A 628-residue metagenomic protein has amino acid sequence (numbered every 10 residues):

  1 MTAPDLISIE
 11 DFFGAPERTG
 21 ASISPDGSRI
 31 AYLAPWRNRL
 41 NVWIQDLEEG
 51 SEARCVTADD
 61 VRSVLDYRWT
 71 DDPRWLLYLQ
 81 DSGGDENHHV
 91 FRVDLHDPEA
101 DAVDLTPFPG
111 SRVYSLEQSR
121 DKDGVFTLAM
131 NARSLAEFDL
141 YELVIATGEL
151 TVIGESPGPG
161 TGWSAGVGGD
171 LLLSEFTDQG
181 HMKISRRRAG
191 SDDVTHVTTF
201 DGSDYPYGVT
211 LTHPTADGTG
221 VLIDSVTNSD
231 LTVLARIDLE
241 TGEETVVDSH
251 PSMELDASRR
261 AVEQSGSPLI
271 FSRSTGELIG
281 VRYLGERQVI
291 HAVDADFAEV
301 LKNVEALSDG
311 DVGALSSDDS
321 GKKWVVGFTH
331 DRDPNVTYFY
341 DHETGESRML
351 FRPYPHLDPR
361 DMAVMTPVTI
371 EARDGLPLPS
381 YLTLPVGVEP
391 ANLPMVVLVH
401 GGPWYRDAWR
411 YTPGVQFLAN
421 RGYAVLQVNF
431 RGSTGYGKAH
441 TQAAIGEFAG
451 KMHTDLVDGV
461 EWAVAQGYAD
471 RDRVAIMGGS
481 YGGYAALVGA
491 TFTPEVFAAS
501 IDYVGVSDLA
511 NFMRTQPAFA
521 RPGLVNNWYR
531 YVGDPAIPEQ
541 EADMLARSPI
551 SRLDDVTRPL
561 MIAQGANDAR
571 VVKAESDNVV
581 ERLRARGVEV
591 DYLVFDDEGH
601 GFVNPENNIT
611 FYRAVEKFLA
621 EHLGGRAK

Functional and structural regions predicted by a protein language model:
M1-A3, I7: Sequence/structural signature of beta-propeller modules and their immediately flanking N-terminal secretory/stalk
F13-T19, P25, R29, L33-Q45 (+6 more regions): Peripheral, non-catalytic segments that deliver or gate enzyme domains
T127, I279, V368, V397 (+4 more regions): Hydrophobic/aromatic beta-strand patches that form the interior of the parallel beta-sheet core in alpha/beta enzyme
D224, T383, L398-V399, M477 (+1 more regions): Short hydrophobic segments within beta-strands
L284, G401-G402, S480, A566: Residue-level signal for short, function-critical loop segments
A391-G401: Short beta-strand element of the alpha/beta-hydrolase
M395, A419-N429, D591: A fold-wide structural signal in alpha/beta-hydrolase
F430-K628: Active-site-proximal cap/loop segments of hydrolase catalytic domains
